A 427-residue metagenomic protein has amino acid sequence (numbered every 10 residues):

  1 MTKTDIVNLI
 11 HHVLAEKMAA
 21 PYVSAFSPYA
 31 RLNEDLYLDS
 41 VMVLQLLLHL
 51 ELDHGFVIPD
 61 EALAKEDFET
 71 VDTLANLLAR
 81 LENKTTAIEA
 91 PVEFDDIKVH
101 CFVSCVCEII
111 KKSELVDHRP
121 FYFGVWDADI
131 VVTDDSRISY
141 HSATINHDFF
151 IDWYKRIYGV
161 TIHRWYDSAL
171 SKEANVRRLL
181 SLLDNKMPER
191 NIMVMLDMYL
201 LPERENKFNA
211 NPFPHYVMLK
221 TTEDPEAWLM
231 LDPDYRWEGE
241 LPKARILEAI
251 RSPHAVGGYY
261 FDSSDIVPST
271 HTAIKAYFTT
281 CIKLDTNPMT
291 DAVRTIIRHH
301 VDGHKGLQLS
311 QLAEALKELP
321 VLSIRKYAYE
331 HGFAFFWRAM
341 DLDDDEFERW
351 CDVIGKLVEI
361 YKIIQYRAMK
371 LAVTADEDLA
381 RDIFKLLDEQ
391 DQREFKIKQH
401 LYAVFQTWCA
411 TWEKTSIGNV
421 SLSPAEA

Functional and structural regions predicted by a protein language model:
T2-L38, M42-L48, L52-A87: Phosphopantetheine-dependent thiolation modules in NRPS/PKS and related acyl-activating systems
L48, L52, N76, D291-D302 (+4 more regions): Generic structural signal for well-ordered, non-membrane alpha-helices
A87-A174: Cysteine-nucleophile protease catalytic domains, especially the papain-like/related folds used in DUB/UBL proteases
K98-V99, S113-S139, K172-P225, F405-W408 (+1 more regions): Active-site-adjacent substructure of cysteine-protease-like catalytic cores
I151-M198, V267-A276: Predominantly the structural core of cysteine protease catalytic domains
R177, L309-P320, E348, R381 (+1 more regions): Short, solvent-exposed segments of well-ordered alpha helices
T222-A328, G332, S421: Noncatalytic regulatory segments and standalone regulatory/sensor domains
H331-A427: Charged, long alpha-helical assembly modules
